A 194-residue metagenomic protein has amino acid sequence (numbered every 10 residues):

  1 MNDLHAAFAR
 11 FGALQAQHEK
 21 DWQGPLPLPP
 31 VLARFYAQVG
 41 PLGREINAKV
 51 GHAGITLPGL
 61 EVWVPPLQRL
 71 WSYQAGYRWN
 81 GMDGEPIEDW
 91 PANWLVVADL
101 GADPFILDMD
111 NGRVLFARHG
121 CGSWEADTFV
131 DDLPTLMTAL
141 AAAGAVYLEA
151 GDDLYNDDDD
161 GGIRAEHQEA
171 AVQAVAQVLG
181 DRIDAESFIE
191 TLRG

Functional and structural regions predicted by a protein language model:
M1-F105, D153-Y155, Q173-G194: A surface-exposed partner-binding patch
W90-P91, R113-L115: Glycine-rich, often proline-containing surface loops adjacent to acidic residues and nearby aromatics that form
D108-N111: Short acidic-glycine loop/turn motifs at beta-strand connectors
L115-G151: Compact, glycine/acidic-enriched structural inserts
L154-E166: Charged/polar low-complexity intrinsically disordered segments, enriched in acidic residues
